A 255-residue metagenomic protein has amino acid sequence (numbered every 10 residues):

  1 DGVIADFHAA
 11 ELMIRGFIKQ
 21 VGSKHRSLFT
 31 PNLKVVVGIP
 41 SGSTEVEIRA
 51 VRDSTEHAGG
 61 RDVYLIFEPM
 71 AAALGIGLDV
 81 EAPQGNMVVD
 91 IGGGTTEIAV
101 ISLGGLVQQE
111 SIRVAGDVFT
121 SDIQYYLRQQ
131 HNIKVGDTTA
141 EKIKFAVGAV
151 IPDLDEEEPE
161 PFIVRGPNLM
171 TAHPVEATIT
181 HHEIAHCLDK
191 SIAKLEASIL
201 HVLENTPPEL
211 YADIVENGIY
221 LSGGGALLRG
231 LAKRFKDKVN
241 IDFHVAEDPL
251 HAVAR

Functional and structural regions predicted by a protein language model:
D1-I91, A99-I219, A226-A252: Nucleotide/phosphate-binding catalytic cleft detector across ATP-hydrolyzing and phosphate-transferring enzymes
R255: N-terminal beta-loop-helix "entrance" segment that forms/cooperates in small-molecule cofactor or anionic ligand
